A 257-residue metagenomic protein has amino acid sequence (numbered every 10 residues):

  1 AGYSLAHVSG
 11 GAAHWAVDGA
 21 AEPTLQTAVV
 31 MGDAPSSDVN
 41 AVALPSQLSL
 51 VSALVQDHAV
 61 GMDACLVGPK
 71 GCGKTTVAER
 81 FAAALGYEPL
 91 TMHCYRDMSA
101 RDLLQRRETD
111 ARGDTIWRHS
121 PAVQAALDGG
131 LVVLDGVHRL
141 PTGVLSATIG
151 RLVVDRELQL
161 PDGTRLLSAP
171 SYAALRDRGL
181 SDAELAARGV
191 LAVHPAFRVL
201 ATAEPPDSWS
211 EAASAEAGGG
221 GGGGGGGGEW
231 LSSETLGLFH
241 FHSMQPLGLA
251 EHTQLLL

Functional and structural regions predicted by a protein language model:
G2-L257: AAA+ P-loop NTPase catalytic core and its hallmark functional loops
